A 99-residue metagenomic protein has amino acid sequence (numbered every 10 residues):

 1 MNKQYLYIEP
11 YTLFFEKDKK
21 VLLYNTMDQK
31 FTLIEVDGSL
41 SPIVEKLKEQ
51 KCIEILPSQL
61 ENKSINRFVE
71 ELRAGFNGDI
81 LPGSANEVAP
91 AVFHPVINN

Functional and structural regions predicted by a protein language model:
M1-P42, K46: Acidic, low-complexity/disordered tracts enriched in E/D and polar residues
N2-Y5, P95-N99: N-terminal-biased segments
M27-N98: Long, charge-rich, low-complexity alpha-helical segments
